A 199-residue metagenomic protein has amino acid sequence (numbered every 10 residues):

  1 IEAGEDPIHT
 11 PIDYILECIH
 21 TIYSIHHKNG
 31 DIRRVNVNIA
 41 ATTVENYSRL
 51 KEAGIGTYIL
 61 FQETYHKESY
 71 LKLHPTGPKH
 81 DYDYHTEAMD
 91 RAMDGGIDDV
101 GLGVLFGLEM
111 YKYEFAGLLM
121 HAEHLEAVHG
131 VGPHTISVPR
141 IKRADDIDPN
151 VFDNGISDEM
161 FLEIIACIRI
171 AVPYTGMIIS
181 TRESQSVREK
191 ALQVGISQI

Functional and structural regions predicted by a protein language model:
I1-A3, G56-T57, Q62, D83-I147 (+1 more regions): Conserved C-terminal portion of the radical SAM core fold that forms the substrate/S-adenosylmethionine-binding
I1-D13, E17-A92, D99-G101, G130-S137: Core AdoMet radical
G54, P173, Q193-G195: Short, well-ordered loop/turn elements at secondary-structure boundaries
K67-Y70, A144-D148: Short acidic/His/Gly/Ser-rich catalytic and metal-binding motifs that mark active-site loops of diverse hydrolases
P78-K79, M120, I196-Q198: Short alpha-helix boundary/capping motifs
V151-I156: Short, contiguous acidic/charged loop-to-helix segments that flank catalytic cores in large enzymes
S186-I199: Radical SAM enzyme core and accessory elements
